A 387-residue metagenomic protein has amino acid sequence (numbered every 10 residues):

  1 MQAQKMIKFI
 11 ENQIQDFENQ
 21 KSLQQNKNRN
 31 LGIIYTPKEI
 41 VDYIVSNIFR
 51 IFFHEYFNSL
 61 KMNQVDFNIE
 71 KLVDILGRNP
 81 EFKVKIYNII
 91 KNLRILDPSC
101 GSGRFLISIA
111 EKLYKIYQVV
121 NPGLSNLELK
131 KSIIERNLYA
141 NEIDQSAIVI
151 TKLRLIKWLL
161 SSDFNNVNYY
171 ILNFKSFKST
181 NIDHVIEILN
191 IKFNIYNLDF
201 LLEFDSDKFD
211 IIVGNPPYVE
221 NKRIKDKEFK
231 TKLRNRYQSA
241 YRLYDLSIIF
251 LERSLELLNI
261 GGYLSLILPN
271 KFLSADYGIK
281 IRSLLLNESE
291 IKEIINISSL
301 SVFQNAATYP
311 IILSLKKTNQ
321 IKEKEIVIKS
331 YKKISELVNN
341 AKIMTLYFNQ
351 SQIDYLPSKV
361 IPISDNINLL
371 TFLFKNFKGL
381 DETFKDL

Functional and structural regions predicted by a protein language model:
M1-K131, N141-I143, A147, D199 (+3 more regions): Class I S-adenosyl-L-methionine
Q64-E81, K175-K178, A341, F348-S358: Charged, glycine/proline-rich intrinsically disordered loops and linkers
I75-R94, I182-I211, S299: Flexible, glycine/threonine-enriched loop-and-boundary segments that flank and lead into catalytic domains of large
L93, S132-I133, D207, S289: Structured loop/turn residues at beta-strand edges in well-structured enzyme cores
I107, Y114, I148, L160-D163 (+1 more regions): Signature of N6-adenine DNA methyltransferases within the class I
K130-I133, N305: Short, flexible turn/loop "capping" segments at secondary-structure junctions
N137-Y139: Short beta-strand element of Class I
D144, I150-L202: S-adenosyl-L-methionine
